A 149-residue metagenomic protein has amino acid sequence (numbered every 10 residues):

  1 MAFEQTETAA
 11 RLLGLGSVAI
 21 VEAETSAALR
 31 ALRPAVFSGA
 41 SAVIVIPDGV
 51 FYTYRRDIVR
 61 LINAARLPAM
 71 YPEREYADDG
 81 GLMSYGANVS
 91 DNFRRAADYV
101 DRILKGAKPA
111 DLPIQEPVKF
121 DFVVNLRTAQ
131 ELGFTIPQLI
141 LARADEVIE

Functional and structural regions predicted by a protein language model:
M1-E149: Short hydrophobic alpha-helices and adjacent helix-cap/hinge residues
